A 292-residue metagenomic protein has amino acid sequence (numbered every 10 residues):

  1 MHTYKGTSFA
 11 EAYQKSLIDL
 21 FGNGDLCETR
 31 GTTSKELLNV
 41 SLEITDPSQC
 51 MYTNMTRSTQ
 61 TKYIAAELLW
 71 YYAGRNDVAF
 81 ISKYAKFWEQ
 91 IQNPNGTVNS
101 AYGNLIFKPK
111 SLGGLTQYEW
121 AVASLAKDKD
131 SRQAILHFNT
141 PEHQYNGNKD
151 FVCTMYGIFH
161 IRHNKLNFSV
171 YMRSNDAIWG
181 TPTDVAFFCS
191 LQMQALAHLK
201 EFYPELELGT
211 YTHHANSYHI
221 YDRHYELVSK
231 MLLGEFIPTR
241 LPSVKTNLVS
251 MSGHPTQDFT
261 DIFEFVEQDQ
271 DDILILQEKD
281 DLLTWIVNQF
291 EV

Functional and structural regions predicted by a protein language model:
M1-V292: Terminal, non-catalytic protein-protein interaction segments that mediate quaternary/complex assembly
